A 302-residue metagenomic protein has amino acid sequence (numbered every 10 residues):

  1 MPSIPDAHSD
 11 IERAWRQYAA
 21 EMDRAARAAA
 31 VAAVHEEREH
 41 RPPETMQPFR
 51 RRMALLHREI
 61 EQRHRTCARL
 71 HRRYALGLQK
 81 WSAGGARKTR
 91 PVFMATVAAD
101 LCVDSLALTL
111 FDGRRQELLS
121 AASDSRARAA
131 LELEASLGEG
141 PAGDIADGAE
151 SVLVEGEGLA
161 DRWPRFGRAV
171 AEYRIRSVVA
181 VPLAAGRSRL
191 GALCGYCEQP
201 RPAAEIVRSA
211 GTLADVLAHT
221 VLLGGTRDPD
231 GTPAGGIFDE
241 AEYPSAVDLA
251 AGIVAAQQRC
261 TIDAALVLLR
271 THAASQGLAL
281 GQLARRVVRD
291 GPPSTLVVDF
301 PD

Functional and structural regions predicted by a protein language model:
M1, R16, G225-S294, F300: Signal-transducing coiled-coil/dimerization helices and immediately adjacent hinge/linker segments that couple sensory
M1-L76: Short, low-complexity N-terminal regulatory "tails/caps" that precede and couple sensory modules
H71-A86, S151-L153, A234-E240, L249-A255: Short regulatory/linker helices and ligand/cofactor-binding micro-motifs at input modules
K80-E117, L278-A279, D302: Helix-loop-beta substructure at the N-terminus of cytosolic sensory domains that couple signal/ligand detection
L119, R126-R162: Regulatory sensory and allosteric helical modules in signal-transduction proteins and certain transcription factors
S177-A184: Short hydrophobic beta-strand micro-motif common in sensory/regulatory domains
G191-R201: Short beta-strand-to-loop transition segments that serve as allosteric relay/switch motifs in sensory/regulatory domains
A203-L222: Amphipathic alpha-helical "output/dimerization" segments
